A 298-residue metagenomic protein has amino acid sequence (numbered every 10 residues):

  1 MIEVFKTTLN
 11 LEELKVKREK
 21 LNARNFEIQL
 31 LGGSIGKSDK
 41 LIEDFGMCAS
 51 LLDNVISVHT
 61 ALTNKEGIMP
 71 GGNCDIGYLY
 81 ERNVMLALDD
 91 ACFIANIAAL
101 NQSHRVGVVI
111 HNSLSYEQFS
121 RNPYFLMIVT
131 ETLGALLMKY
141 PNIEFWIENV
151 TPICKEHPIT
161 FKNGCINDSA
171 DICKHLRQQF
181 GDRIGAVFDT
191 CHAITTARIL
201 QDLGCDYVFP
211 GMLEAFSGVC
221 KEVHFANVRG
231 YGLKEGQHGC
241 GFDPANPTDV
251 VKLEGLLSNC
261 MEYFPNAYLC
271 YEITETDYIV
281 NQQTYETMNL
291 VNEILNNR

Functional and structural regions predicted by a protein language model:
M1-A95, N297: N-terminal pre-domain/capping segments
M1-T7, R24-I28, N54-A61, V106-I110 (+4 more regions): Hydrophobic faces of well-ordered beta-strands that scaffold small-molecule active sites in alpha/beta enzyme cores
K6-N10, Q29-G33, A61-K65, S113-S115 (+5 more regions): Active-site beta-loop-alpha junctions enriched in small/polar residues
M47-T63, L136, H175, Q179 (+1 more regions): Alpha-helix-loop-beta-strand connector modules within alpha/beta enzyme cores
L51, G67-G185, Q283: Active-site acidic/histidine proton-transfer and metal-coordination neighborhood in alpha/beta enzyme cores
M69-D90, F119-P123, T160-I166, H192-N266: Gly/Pro-rich active-site loop or hairpin
N266-Y278, M288: Right-hand nucleic-acid polymerase module
Y278-R298: C-terminal helical cap(s) of enzyme catalytic domains, especially alpha/beta-barrels
